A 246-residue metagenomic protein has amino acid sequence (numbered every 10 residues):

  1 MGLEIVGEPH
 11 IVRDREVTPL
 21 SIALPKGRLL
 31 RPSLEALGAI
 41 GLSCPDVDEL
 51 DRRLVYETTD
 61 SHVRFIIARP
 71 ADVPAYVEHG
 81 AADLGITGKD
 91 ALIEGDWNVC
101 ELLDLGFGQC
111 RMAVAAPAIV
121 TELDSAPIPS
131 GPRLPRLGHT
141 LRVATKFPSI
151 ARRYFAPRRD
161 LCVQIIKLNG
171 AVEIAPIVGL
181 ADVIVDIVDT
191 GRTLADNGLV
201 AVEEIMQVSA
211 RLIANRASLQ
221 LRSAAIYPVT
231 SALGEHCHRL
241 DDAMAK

Functional and structural regions predicted by a protein language model:
M1-K246: Domain-level signature for soluble enzymes in the chorismate/prephenate branch of the shikimate pathway
